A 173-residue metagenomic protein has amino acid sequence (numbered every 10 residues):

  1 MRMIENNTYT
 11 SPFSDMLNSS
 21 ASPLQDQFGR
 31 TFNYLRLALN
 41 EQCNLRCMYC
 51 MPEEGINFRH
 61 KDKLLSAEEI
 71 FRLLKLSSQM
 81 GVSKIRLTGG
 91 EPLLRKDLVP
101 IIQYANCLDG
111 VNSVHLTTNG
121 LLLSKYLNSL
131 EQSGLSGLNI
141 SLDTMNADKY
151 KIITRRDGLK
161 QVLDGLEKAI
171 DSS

Functional and structural regions predicted by a protein language model:
E5-S113: Conserved alpha-helical substructure of the radical SAM core
F71-R86, R95-S173: Radical SAM/AdoMet-radical enzyme domain recognition
